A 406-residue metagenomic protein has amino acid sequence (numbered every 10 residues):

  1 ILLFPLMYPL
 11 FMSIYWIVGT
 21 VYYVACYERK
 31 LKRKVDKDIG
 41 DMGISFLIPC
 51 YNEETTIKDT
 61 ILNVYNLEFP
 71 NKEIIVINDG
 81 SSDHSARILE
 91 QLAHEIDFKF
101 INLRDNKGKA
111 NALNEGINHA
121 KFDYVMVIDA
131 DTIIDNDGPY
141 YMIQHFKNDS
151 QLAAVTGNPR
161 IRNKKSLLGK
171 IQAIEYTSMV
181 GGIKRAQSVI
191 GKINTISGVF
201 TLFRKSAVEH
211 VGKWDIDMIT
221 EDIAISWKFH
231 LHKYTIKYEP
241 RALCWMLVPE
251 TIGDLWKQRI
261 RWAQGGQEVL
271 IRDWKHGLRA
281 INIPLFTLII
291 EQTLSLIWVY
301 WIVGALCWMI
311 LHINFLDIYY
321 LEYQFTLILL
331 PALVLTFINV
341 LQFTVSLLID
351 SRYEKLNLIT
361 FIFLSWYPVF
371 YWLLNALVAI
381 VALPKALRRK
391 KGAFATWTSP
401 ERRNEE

Functional and structural regions predicted by a protein language model:
Y15-G43, K275-L288, W308-E406: Juxtamembrane C-terminal module of membrane proteins
R29-L31, E53-N66: Short, well-formed alpha-helical segments that are part of the catalytic scaffolds of diverse glycosyltransferases
M42-S45, E73, E209, A224: Cell-envelope/extracellular polymer assembly enzymes that use nucleotide-activated donors
K58-D59, D83-L92, D137: Acidic helix N-cap motif at the loop->helix transition within catalytic regions of sugar-transfer enzymes
N63, P70, N78-R87, D105: A conserved acidic beta->alpha catalytic loop
A110-N118, F122-D123, N136-I219, I260-A263 (+1 more regions): Long helical/loop segments within the catalytic core of UDP-sugar-dependent glycosyltransferases, especially the large
S226-C244: Catalytic donor-sugar/metal-binding loop of nucleotide-sugar-dependent glycosyltransferases
